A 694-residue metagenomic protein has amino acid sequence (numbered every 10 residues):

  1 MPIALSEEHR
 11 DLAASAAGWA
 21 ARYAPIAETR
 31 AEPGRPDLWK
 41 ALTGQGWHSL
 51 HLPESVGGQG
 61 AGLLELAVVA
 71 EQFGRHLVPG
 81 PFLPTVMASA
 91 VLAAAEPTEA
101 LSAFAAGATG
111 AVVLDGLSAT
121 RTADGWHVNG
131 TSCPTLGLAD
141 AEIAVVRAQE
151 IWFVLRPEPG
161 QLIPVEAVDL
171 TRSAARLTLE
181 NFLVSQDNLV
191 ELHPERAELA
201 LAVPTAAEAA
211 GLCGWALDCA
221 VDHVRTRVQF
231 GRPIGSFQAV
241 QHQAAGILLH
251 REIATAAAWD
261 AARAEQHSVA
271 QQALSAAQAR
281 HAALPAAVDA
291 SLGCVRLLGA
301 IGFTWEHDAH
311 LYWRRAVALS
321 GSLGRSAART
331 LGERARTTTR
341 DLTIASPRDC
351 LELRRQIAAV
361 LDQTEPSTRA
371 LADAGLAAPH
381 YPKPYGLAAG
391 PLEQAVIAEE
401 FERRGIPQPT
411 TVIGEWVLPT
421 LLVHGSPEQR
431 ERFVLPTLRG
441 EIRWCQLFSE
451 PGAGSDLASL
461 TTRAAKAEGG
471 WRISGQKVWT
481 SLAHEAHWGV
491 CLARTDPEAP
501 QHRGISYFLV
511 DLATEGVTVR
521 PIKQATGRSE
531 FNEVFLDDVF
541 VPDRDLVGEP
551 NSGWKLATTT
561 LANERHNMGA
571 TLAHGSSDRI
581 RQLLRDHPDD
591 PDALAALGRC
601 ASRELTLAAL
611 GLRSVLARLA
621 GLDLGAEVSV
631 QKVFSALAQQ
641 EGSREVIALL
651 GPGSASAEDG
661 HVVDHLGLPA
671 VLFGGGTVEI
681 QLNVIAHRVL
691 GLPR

Functional and structural regions predicted by a protein language model:
M1-F82, S322, A328-V412, L422 (+2 more regions): Amphipathic, small/basic residue-rich leader segments at the start of a protein or domain
P2, A300-L361, T558, N563 (+2 more regions): Glycine-rich phosphate/cofactor-binding loops in nucleotide/flavin-utilizing enzymes
P2-G18, G74, L162-E252, S346-L351 (+3 more regions): Glycine-rich beta->alpha junctions and the first turn(s) of the following alpha-helix
A24-P33, V221, R225, Q229-R232 (+4 more regions): C-terminal helix-coil-helix/basic helical segment that borders enzyme active sites and/or dimer interfaces and provides
A103-G116, V145-V146, G440-F448, L492: A short, Trp-centered hydrophobic/proline-enriched beta-strand micro-motif
A119, T462-A465: A structural signal for short hydrophobic beta-strand segments in well-ordered beta-sheet cores
N129-V165, S474-R520: A short core secondary-structure module
A210, R232-T338, G660: Extended, hydrophobic interaction surfaces within ordered domains
